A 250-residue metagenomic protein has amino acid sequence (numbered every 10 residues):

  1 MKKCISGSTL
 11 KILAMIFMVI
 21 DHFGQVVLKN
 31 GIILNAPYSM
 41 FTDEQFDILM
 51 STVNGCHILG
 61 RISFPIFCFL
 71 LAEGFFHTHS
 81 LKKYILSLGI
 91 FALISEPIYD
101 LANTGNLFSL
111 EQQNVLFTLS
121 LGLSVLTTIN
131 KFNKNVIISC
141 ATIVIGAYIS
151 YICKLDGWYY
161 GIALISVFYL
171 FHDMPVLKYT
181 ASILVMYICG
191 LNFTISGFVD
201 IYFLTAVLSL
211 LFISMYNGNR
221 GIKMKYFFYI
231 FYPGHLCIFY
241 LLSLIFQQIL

Functional and structural regions predicted by a protein language model:
M1-L250: Alpha-helical transmembrane segments and their immediate juxtamembrane cytosolic regions
